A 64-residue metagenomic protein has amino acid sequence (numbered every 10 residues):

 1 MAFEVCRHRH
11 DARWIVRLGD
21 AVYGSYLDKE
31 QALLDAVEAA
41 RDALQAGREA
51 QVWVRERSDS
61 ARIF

Functional and structural regions predicted by a protein language model:
M1-A2, E30-E38: Charged, amphipathic alpha-helical segments
M1-V22: Short aromatic-glycine-(Arg/Gly/Cys) micro-motifs in beta-strand/loop hairpins
C6, A21, A36-V37, G47: Low-complexity, intrinsically disordered/propeptide-like segments
I15, G24, S58-R62: Compositionally biased, intrinsically disordered low-complexity regions
L18-L33: A short, exposed loop/beta-hairpin motif centered on an aromatic-Gly-Thr core
L44-F64: Short, mixed-charge low-complexity intrinsically disordered segments
